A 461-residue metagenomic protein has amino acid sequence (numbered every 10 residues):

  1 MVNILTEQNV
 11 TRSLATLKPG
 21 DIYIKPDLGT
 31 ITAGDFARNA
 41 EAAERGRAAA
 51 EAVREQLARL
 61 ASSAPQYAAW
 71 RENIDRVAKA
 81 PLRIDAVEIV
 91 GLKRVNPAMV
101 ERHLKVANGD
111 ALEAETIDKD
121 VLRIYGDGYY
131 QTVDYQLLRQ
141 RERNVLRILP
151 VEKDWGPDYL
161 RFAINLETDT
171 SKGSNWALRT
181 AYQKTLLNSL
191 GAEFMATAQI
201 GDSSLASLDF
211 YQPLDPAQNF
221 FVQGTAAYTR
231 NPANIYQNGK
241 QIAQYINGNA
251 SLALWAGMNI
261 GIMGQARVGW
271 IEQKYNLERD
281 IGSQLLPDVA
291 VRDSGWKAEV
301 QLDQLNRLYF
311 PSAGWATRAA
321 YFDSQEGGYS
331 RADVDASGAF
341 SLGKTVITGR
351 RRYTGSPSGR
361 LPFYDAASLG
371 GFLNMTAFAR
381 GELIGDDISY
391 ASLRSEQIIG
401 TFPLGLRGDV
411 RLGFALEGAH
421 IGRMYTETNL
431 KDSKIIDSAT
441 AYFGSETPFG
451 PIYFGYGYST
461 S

Functional and structural regions predicted by a protein language model:
M1-I31, E41, G46-R47: Conserved catalytic block of serine-dependent lipid acyl chemistry
S13-K18, L308-F310, G444: Short glycine/proline-enriched loop/turn "hinge" motifs that connect secondary-structure elements and lie
L28-I31, R38-N39, G457-S461: A short, acidic, flexible beta-alpha connecting loop/helix-capping segment that sits on the rim of active
T32-F36, E101, R161, I235-N238 (+2 more regions): Short acidic, glycine/proline-rich loop/turn micro-motifs
A33, V95, G109, T132 (+11 more regions): Short beta-strands and strand-coil junctions in structured, solvent-facing domains, enriched
A40-E167, T180-A181, A196-L214, A250 (+3 more regions): Periplasmic polypeptide-binding modules associated with outer-membrane biogenesis and secretion
E115, Y129-E299, L305-R307, A367-L373 (+3 more regions): Gram-negative/organellar outer-membrane beta-barrel architecture
M195, D209, W315-S461: C-terminal transmembrane beta-barrel domains of outer membrane proteins
